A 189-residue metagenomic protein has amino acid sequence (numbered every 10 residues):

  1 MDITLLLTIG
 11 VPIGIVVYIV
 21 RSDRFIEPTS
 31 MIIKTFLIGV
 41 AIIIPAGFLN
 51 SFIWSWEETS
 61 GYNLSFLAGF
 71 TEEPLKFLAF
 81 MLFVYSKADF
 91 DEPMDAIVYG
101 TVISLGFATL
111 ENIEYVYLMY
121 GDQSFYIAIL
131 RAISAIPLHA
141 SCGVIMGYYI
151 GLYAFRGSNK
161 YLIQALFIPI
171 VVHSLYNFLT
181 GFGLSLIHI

Functional and structural regions predicted by a protein language model:
M1-I187: Hydrophobic alpha-helical segments at protein termini of multi-pass membrane proteins
